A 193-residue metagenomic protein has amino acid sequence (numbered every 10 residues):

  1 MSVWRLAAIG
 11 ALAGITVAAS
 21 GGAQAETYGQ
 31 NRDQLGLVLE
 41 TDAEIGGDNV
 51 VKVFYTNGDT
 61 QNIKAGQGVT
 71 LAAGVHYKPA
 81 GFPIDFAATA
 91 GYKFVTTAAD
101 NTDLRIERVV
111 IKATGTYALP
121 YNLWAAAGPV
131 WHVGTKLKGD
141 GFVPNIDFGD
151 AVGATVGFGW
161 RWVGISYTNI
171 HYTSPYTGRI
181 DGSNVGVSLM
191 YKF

Functional and structural regions predicted by a protein language model:
M1-Q34: Cleavable N-terminal export/targeting peptides
G22-D85, F94, L123, T168-Y172 (+2 more regions): Short glycine/proline- and aromatic-enriched beta-strand/turn motifs that initiate or cap beta-hairpins
D33-L37, Q61-L71, R105-I111, V133 (+3 more regions): Residues that define the transmembrane beta-barrel architecture of outer-membrane proteins
N57-I63, F86-R108, L137: Surface-exposed loop and membrane-interface regions of Gram-negative outer-membrane beta-barrel proteins
A87-T96, A125-G134, V163-T173: Transmembrane beta-strand segments that form the barrel wall of outer-membrane beta-barrel proteins
F94-G128: Short, structured interface segments that constitute the first stable element of a domain
A99-D103, D140-G141, Y176-R179: Short, solvent-exposed loop/turn segments at secondary-structure boundaries
G128, T135, G139-P144: A subset of solvent-exposed loop/turn segments in beta-rich extracellular surface proteins, enriched in glycine
